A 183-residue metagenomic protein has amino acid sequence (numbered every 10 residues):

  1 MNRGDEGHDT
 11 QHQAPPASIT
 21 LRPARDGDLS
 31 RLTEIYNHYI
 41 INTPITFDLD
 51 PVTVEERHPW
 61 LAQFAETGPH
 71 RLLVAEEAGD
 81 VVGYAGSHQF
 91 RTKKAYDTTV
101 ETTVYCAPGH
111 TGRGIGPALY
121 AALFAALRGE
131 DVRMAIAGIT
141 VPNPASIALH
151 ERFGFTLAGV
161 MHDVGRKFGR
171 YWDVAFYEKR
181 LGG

Functional and structural regions predicted by a protein language model:
M1-P15, K179-L181: Acyl-donor-binding surface of acyltransferase catalytic domains
T20-L32: A short beta-loop-alpha structural element at the N-terminal edge of CoA-dependent acyl/N-acetyltransferase catalytic
T33-A62: Conserved GNAT-fold acetyl-CoA-binding loop/helix
P51-G109, Y120, R180-G182: Acetyl-CoA-dependent GNAT
G86-Q89, K94, I136-I139, E151 (+2 more regions): Conserved catalytic-core motifs of GNAT/GCN5-like acyltransferases
G112-A125, P144, A148-R152: Conserved acetyl-CoA-binding loop-helix of GNAT-fold acetyltransferases
L127-I139: Conserved GNAT acetyl-CoA-binding A-motif
